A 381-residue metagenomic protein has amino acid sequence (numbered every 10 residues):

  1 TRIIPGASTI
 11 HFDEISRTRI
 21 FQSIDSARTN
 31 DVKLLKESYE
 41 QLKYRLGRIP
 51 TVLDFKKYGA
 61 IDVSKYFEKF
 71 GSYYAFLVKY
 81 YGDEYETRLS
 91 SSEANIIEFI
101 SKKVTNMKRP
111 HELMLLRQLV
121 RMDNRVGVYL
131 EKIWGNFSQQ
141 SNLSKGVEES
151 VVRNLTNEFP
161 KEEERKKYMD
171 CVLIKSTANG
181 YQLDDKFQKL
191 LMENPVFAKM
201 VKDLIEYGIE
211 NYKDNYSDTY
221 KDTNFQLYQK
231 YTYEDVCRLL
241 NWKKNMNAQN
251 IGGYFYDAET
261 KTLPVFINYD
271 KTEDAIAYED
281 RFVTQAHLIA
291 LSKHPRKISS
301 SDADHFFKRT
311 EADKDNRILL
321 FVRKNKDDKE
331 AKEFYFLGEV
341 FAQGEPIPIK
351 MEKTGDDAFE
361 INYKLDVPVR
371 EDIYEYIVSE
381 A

Functional and structural regions predicted by a protein language model:
T1, D13-S16, R28-V32, T51 (+4 more regions): General structural signal for secondary-structure boundaries
T1, D315-I318, G338: Short glycine-/polar-rich loops that comprise or flank the Walker A/P-loop and associated switch/sensor motifs
T1-R2, K364: Intrinsically disordered, low-complexity glycine/proline-rich and charged
I3-G135: Long, largely alpha-helical accessory region at the distal end of helicase-like NTP-driven motors
L89-K103, R109-M122, V126, L130-I133 (+1 more regions): Acidic, glycine-rich low-complexity segments with interspersed aromatic residues
F99-N247, A258-E259, R281-Q285: C-terminal accessory/interaction regions of large nucleic acid-associated machines
D327-A381: Compact mixed alphabeta submodule
